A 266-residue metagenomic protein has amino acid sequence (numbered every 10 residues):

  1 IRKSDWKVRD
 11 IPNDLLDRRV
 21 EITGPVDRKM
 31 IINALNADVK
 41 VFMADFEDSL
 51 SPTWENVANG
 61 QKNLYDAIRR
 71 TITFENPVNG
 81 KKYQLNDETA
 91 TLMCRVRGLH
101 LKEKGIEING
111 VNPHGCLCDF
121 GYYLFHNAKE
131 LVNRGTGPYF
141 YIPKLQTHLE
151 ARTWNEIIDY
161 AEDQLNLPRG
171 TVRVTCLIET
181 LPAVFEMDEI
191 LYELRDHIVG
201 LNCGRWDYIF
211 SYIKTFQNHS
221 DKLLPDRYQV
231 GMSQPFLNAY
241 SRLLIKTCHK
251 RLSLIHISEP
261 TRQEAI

Functional and structural regions predicted by a protein language model:
R2-S211, F216-L224, G231-F236, Y240-S241 (+1 more regions): Active-site-facing alpha/beta catalytic cores
I255-I266: Residue-level detector of conserved catalytic or cofactor/ligand-binding positions in enzyme active sites
